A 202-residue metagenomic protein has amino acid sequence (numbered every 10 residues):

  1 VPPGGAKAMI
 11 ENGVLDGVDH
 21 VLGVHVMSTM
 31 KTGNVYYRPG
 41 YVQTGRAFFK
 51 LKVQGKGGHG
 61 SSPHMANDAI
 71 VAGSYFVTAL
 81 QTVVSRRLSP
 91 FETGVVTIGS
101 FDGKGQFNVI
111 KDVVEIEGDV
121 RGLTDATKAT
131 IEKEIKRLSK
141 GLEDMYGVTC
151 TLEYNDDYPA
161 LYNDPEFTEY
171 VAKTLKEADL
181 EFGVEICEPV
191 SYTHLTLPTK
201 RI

Functional and structural regions predicted by a protein language model:
V1-K111, Y192: Histidine/acidic-residue-rich, glycine-tolerant segments that coordinate divalent metal ions
N12, K31, L51, D125 (+2 more regions): Short alpha-helical interface patches
H25-M27, R121, P198: Anionic group-transfer/hydrolysis microenvironments
S28, D156-Y158, T199: Active-site-proximal loop/turn and secondary-structure-junction residues that shape catalytic pockets, frequently
G57-G58, D125, P159, I202: Generic "edge-of-domain/loop-turn" microfeature
V71-L195: Metal-dependent amide/peptide-bond hydrolase catalytic core, centered on the "pita-bread" metallohydrolase fold
H194-I202: Single conserved hydrophobic/aromatic residue that forms the stacking wall/gate of nucleotide- or nucleobase-binding
